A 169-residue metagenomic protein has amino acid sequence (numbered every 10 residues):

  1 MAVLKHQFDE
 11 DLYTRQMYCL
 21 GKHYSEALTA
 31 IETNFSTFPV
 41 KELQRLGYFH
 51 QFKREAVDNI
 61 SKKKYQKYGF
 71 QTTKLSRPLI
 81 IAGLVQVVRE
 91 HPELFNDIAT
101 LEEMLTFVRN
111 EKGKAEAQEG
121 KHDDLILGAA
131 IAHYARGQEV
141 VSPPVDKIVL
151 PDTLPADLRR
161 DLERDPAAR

Functional and structural regions predicted by a protein language model:
M1-E111, D161-R169: Mg2+-dependent endonuclease catalytic cores in nucleic-acid-processing enzymes, primarily RNase H-like
Q7-E10, Q118-H122: Conserved phosphate/pyrophosphate-binding and hydrolysis machinery centered on Walker-type P-loop NTPases, extending
T29-I31, D124, G128: Short, conserved catalytic/metal-binding motifs centered on acidic residues
A82, Q86, L127-G137: Short, hydrophobic/amphipathic alpha-helical patches that form generic packing surfaces within helical domains
R109-G120: Short, solvent-exposed helix-loop connector elements
A117, D124, A132: Short, electropositive, low-hydrophobicity segments enriched in small/polar residues
K121-L125, P144-V145: Helicase-core coupling region on the C-terminal RecA-like lobe
I131-R169: Acidic two-metal-ion nuclease catalytic site recognized across multiple nuclease folds, prominently DnaQ/RNase D-T
